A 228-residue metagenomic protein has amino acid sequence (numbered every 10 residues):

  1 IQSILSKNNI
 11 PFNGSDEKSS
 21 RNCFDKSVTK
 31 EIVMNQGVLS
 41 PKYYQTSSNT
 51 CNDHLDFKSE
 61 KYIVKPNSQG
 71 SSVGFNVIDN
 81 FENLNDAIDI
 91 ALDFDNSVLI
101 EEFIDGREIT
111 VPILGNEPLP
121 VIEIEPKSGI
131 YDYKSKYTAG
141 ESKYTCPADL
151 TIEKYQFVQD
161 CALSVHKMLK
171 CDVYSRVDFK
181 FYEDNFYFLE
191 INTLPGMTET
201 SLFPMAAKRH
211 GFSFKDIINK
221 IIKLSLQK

Functional and structural regions predicted by a protein language model:
I1-F24, L39-K42: A short, GP-enriched loop/loop-strand-helix hinge that lies immediately N-terminal to, or at the N-terminal rim
Q2-F12, N80-N85, H210-G211: A glycine- and small-aliphatic-rich helix-loop capping segment at beta-alpha/alpha-beta transitions that lines
G14-S15, S71-S72, K143-T145, E199-F203: Short small-residue beta-strand/loop micro-motif enriched in glycine and branched aliphatics
S20-E101, D105-R107: Active-site nucleotide/adenylate-binding loops and adjacent lid/helix of ATP-dependent enzymes
D79-D160, F181, N185-Y187: Phosphate-binding site of ATP-dependent enzymes
E102, I113, H166-E199, A207: Conserved metal-phosphate-binding beta-hairpin within the catalytic cores of diverse ATP-dependent phosphoryl-transfer
E123-S175, M205-K228: Active-site "cap" helix and flanking loop/linker of ATP-utilizing ligase/carboxylase catalytic domains
